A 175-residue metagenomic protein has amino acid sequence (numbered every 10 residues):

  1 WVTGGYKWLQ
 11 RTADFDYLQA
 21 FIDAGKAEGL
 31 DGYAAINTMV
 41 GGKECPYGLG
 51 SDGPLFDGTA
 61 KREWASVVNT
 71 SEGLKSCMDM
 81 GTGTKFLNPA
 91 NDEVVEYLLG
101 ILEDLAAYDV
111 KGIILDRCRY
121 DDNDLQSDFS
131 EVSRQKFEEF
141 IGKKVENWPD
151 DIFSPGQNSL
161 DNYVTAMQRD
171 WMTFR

Functional and structural regions predicted by a protein language model:
W1, T38-G42, R119-D122: Solvent-exposed loop/turn segments at secondary-structure junctions within structured extracellular/periplasmic domains
W1-F15: Aromatic-lined carbohydrate-binding/catalytic grooves of carbohydrate-active enzymes
K7-R11, T84-D92, L102, V164-D170: Second-shell loop/turn segments in exported
Q19-K26: Anion (oxyanion) recognition and catalysis
K26-G32, D109-K111: Short, well-ordered coil/turn segments that N-cap beta-strands
Y33-Y108, G156: Active-site-adjacent "subsite" loops/lids of carbohydrate-active enzymes
Y97-G100, D104-D116, D121-D122, Q126-R175: Active-site neighborhood of glycoside hydrolase catalytic domains
